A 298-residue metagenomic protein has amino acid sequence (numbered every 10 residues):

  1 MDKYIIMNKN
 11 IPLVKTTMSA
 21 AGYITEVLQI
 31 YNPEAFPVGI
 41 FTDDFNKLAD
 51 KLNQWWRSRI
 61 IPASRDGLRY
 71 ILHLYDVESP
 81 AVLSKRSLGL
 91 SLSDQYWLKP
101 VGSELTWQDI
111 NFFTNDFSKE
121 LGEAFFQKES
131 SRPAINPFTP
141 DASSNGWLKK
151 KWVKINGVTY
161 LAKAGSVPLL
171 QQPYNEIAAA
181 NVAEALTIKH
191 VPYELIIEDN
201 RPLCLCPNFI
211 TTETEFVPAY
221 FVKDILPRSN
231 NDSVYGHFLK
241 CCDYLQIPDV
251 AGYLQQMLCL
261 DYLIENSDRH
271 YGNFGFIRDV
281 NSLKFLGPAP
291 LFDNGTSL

Functional and structural regions predicted by a protein language model:
M1-C259, L263-E265, F276-L298: Phosphate/dinucleotide-binding and metal-coordinating scaffold of catalytic cores in nucleotide-dependent enzymes
H270-G275: Canonical protein kinase catalytic loop motif
